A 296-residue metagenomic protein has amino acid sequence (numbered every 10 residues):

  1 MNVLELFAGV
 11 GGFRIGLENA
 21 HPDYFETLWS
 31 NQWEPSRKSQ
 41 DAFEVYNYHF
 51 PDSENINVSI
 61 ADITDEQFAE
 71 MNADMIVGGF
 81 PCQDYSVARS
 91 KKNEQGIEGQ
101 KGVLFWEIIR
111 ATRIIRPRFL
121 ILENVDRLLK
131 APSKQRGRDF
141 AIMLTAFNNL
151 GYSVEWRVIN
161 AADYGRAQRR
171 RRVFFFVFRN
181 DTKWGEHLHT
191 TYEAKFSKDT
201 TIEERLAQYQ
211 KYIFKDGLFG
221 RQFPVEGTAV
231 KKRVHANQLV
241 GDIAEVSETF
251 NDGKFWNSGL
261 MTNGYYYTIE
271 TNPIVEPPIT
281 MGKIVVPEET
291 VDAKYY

Functional and structural regions predicted by a protein language model:
V3, I76, L120: Receiver (REC) domain switch-region micro-motif
V3-A61: SAM cofactor-binding core of SAM-dependent methyltransferases, primarily the Rossmann-like beta-alpha-beta module
V10, F80-P81: Active-site glycine-rich loops that stabilize anionic/oxyanionic intermediates across multiple enzyme folds
F43-V58, P81-E94, I284: Charged, low-complexity, helix/coiled-coil-prone segments
A61, P81, V125-D126: Catalytic metal-binding/acid-base residues of hydrolase active sites
E66-A73, Y85-Y296: Class I S-adenosyl-L-methionine
A73-G79: Short SAM/SAH-binding signature in class I
